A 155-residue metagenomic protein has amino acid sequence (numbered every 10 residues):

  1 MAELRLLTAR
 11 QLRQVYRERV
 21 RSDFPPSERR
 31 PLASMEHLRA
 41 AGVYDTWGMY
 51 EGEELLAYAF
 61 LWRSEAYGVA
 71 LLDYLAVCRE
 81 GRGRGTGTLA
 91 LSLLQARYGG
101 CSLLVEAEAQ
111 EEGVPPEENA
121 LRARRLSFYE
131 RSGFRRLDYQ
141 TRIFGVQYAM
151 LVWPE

Functional and structural regions predicted by a protein language model:
M1-S34, Y50: Short amphipathic alpha-helix that is part of the acyltransferase structural core
H37-G48, A57: A short helix-loop-beta-strand connector motif used in the catalytic cores of GNAT acetyltransferases and, in some
G48, E54-R63, V69-A76: Conserved beta-strand in the GNAT
R63-L72, R82, G100-C101, Q147: A conserved beta-turn-beta hairpin within the catalytic core of GNAT-like acetyltransferases that forms part
L75-R82, A109-E111: A short, internal acetyl-CoA/4′-phosphopantetheine-binding micro-motif in the GNAT/acyltransferase core
V77, G83-R97: Conserved acetyl-CoA-binding loop-helix of GNAT-fold acetyltransferases
Y98-L121: Conserved GNAT acetyl-CoA-binding A-motif
L121-R122, R135-E155: C-terminal "cap" of GNAT-fold acetyltransferases
